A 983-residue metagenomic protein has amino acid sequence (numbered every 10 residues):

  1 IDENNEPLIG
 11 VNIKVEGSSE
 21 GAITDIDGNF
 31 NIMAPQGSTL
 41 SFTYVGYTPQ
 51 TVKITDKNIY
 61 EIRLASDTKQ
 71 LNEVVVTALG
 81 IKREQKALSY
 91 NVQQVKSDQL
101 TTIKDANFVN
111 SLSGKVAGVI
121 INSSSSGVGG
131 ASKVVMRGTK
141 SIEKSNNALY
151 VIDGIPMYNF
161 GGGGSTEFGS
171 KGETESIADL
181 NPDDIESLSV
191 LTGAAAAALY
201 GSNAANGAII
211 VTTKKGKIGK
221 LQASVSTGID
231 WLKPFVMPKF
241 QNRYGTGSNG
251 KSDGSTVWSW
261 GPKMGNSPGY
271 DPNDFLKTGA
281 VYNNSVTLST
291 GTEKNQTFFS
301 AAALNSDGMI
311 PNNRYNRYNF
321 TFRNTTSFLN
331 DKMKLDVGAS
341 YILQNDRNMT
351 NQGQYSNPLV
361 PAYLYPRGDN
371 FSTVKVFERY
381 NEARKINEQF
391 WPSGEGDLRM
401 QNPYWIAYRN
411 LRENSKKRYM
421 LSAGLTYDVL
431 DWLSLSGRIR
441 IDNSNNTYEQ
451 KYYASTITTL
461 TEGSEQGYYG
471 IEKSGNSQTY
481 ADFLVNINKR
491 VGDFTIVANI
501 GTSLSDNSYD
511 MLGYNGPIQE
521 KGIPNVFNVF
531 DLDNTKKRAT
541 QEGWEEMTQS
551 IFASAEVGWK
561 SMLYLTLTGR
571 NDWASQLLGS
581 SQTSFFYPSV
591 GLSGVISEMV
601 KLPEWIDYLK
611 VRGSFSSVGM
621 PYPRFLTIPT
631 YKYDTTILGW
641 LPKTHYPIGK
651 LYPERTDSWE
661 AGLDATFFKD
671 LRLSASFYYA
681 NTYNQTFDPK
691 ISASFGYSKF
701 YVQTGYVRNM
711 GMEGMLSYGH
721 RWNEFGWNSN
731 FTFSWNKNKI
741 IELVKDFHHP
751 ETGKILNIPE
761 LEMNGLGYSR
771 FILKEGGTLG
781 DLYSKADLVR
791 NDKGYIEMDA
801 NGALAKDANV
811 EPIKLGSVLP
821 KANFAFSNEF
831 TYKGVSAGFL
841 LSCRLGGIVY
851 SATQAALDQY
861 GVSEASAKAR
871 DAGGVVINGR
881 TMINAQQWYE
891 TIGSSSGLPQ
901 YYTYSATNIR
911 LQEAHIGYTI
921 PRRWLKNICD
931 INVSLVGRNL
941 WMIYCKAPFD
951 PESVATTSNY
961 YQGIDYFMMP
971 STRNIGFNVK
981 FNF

Functional and structural regions predicted by a protein language model:
I1-F322, S327-I342, T350, M420 (+5 more regions): Short, small/polar-rich motifs associated with maturation and membrane association, primarily at protein termini
A117-G118, K133, D184-S187, A204-W231 (+13 more regions): Transmembrane beta-barrel strand/turn architecture of Gram-negative outer membrane proteins
I152, P262-S289, K294-L304, V376-D428 (+10 more regions): Outer-membrane beta-barrel transmembrane strand signature
S224-G265, N351, G513, V702 (+3 more regions): Conserved small-residue
Y244-S267, Y355-W405, Q450-G467, D510-A539 (+6 more regions): Surface-exposed loop/turn segments flanking beta-strands in extracellular/periplasmic regions
S259, P272, T458-T459, L532 (+3 more regions): Extracytoplasmic gating/loop element in the C-terminal half of outer-membrane beta-barrel translocons and assembly
G261-S289, Y453, T459, G463-M562 (+3 more regions): Outer-membrane beta-barrel transmembrane domain signature of Gram-negative proteins, especially the mid-to-C-terminal
S508-T535, V600-W659, R672-V707, V744: Solvent-exposed loop/turn elements at secondary-structure boundaries
